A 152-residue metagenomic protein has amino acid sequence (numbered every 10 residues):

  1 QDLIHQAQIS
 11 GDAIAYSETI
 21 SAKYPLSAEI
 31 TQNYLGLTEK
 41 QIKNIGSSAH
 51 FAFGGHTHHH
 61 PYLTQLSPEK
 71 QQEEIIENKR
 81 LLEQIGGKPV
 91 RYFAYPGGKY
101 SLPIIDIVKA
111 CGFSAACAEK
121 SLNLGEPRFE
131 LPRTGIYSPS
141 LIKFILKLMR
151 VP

Functional and structural regions predicted by a protein language model:
Q1-S48, A52: Extended, charge-rich helix/loop segments that form flexible, surface "patches" used to engage negatively charged
S47-S48, H58-P152: C-terminal active-site subregion of NodB/CE4 polysaccharide deacetylases
G54-H56: Short, conserved beta-strand edge motifs with alternating hydrophobic and charged residues
